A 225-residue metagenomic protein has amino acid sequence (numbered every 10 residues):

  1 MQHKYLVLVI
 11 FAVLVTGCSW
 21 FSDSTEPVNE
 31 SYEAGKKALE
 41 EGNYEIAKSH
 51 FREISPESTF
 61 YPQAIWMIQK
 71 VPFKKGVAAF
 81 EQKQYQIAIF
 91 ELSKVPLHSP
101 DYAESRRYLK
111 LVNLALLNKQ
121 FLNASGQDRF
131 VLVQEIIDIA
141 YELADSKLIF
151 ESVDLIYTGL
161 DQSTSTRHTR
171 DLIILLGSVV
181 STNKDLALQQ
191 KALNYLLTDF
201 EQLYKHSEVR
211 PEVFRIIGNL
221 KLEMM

Functional and structural regions predicted by a protein language model:
M1-L6: Bacterial N-terminal signal peptides that target proteins for export
V15-G17: C-terminal motif of bacterial Sec signal peptides marking the signal peptidase cleavage site
S19-S22: Bacterial signal peptide processing site
T25-N29, E33, E41, E45 (+9 more regions): Amphipathic alpha-helical repeat elements characteristic of tetratricopeptide repeat
P27-E53, K74-F90, N123-G126, V131-D145: Alpha-helical segment of the N-proximal tetratricopeptide repeat
F51-M67, L92-L109, G126-Q127, I139-E151 (+4 more regions): Short solvent-exposed coil/turn linkers within tandem alpha-helical repeat scaffolds
K70-I87, L109-V131, D161-H168, L176-K191 (+1 more regions): Alpha-helical linker/edge segments of TPR/alpha-solenoid repeat scaffolds and analogous pre-/post-domain helices
